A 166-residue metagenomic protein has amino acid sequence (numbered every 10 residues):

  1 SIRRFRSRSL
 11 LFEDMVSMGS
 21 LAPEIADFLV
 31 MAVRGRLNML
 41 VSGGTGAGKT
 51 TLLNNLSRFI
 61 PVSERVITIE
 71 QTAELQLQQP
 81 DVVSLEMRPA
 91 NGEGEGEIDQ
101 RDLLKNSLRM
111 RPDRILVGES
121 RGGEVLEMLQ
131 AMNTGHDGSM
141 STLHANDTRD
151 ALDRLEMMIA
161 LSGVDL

Functional and structural regions predicted by a protein language model:
S1-G35: P-loop NTP-binding catalytic core
A26-T45, N55-L166: Switch/coupling sub-region of P-loop NTPases
K49: Conserved lysine of the Walker
